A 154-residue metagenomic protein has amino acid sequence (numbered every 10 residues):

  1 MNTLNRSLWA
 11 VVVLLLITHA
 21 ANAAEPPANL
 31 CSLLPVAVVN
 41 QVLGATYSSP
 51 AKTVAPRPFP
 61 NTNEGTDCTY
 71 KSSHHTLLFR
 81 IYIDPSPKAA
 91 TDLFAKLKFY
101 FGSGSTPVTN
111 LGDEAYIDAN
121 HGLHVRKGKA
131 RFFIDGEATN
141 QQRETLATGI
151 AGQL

Functional and structural regions predicted by a protein language model:
M1-W9: Bacterial N-terminal signal peptides that target proteins for export
W9-T18: Bacterial N-terminal signal peptides
V12, A28, R57: Generic anion/oxyanion-binding catalytic loop in active/binding sites
H19-A23: Sec/Tat signal peptide C-region and signal peptidase I cleavage site
A24-P27, C31, V36, N40 (+1 more regions): A short, solvent-exposed beta-edge/loop patch
A37, Q41-A119: Short, solvent-exposed recognition patches
